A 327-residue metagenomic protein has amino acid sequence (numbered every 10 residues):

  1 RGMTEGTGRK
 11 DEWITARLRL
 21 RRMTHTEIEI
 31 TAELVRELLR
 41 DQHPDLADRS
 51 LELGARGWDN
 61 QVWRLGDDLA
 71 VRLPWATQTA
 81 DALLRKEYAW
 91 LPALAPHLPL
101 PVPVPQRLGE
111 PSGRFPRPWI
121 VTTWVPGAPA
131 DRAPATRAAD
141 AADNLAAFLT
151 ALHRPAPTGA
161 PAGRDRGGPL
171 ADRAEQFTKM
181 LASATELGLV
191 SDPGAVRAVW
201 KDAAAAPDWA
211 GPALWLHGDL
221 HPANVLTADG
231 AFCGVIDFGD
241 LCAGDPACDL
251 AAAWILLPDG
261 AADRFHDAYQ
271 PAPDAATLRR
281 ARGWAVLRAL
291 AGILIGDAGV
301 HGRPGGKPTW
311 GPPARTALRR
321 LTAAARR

Functional and structural regions predicted by a protein language model:
G2-E12: Extreme N-terminal basic, low-complexity initiation segments that serve as generic localization/processing leaders
W13-D45: Juxta-kinase regulatory segment immediately upstream of eukaryotic protein kinase catalytic domains
H25, D48-D172, S183-E186, V190: ATP-binding pocket architecture of kinase catalytic cores
A32-R36, Y88, D259, D263: Short, surface-exposed alpha-helical segments at coil->helix boundaries
W58-L65, V71, P105, W200-L250: Active-site acidic catalytic loop and adjacent metal/ATP-binding pocket of ATP-dependent phosphoryl transfer enzymes
G66-L69, P99, G230, P258 (+1 more regions): Short glycine/proline-enriched coil/turn segments at helix->beta-strand junctions
A130, D240-A243, A251-R327: Helix-rich C-terminal or lid/interface subdomains of diverse kinases
G168, L181-L214: ATP-dependent phospho-/nucleotidyl transfer catalytic cores
